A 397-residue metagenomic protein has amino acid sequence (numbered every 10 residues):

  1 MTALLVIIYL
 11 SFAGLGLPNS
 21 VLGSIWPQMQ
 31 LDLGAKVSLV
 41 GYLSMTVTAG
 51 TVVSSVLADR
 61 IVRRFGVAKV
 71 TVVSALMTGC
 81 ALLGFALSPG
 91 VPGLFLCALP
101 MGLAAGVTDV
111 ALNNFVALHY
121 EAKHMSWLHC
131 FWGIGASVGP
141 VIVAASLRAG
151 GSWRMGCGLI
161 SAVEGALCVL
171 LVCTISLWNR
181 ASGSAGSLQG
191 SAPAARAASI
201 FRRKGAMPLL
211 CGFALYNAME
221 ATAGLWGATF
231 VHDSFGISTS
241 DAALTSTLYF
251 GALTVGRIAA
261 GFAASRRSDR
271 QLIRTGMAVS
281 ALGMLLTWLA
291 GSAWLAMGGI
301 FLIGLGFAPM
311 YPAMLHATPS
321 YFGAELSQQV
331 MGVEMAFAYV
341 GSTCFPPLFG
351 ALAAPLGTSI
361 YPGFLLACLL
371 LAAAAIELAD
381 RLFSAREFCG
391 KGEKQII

Functional and structural regions predicted by a protein language model:
L22-G23, K204-T247, G251-T254: Extracytoplasmic gate region of multi-pass secondary transporters
M29-Q30, I61-V62, I142-G151, V231-H232 (+2 more regions): Interfacial helix-cap and linker-helix signal at transmembrane-aqueous boundaries of multi-pass secondary transporters
G34, G66, L87-P92, G236 (+1 more regions): Helix-breaking motifs and short loop linkers at transmembrane-helix boundaries and internal kinks in secondary membrane
V53-P92: Conserved MFS/SLC helix-loop-helix module at the cytosolic interface between two early adjacent transmembrane helices
S54-V67, G256-D269, A353-A354: Helix-to-loop junctions at the C-terminal end of transmembrane segments in multipass secondary transporters
C97-F131: Cytoplasmic helix-loop-helix junction between adjacent transmembrane helices in 12-TM secondary transporters
L128-N179: Helix-loop-helix hairpin linking two adjacent transmembrane segments in secondary transporters
Y321-T358: A late C-terminal transmembrane helix in Major Facilitator Superfamily
